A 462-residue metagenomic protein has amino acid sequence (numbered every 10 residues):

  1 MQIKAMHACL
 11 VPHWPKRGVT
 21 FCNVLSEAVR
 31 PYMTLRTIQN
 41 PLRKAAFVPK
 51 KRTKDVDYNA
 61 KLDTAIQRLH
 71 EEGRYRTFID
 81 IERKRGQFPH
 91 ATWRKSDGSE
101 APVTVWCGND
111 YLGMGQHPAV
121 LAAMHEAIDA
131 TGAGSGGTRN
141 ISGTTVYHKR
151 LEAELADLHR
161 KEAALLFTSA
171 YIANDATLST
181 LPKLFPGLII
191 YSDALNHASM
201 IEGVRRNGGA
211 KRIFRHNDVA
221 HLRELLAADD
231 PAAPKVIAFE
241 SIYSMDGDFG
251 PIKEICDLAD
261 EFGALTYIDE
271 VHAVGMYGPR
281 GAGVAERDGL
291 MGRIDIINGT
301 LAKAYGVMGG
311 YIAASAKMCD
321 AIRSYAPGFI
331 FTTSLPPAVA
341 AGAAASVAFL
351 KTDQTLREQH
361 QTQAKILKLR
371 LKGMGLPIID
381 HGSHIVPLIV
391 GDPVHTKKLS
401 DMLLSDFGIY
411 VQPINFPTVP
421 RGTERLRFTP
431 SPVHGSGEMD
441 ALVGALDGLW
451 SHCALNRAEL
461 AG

Functional and structural regions predicted by a protein language model:
M1-Q2, C9, H13, F21-V24 (+9 more regions): PLP-dependent enzyme catalytic core of the Aspartate aminotransferase-like
C9, C22, V29, L42 (+3 more regions): N-terminal "arm"/small-domain region of PLP-dependent enzymes with the aminotransferase-like
D110, R212-I268: Active-site phosphate-binding strand-loop segment of PLP-dependent enzymes
L121-S169: Conserved N-terminal alpha-helix of the aminotransferase class I/II PLP-enzyme fold
S169, Y191-N207: Substrate-binding/gating loop at the entrance of the active-site cleft, primarily in PLP-dependent aminotransferase-like
T177-A198: Conserved PLP-anchoring active-site segment centered on the Schiff-base-forming lysine
F262-L265, H272, Y277-G382, V394-H395: Active-site C-terminal subdomain of aminotransferase-like
E358-L367, K372-G408, G422-T423, P430-P432 (+1 more regions): Conserved PLP-binding catalytic core of the aspartate aminotransferase-like
